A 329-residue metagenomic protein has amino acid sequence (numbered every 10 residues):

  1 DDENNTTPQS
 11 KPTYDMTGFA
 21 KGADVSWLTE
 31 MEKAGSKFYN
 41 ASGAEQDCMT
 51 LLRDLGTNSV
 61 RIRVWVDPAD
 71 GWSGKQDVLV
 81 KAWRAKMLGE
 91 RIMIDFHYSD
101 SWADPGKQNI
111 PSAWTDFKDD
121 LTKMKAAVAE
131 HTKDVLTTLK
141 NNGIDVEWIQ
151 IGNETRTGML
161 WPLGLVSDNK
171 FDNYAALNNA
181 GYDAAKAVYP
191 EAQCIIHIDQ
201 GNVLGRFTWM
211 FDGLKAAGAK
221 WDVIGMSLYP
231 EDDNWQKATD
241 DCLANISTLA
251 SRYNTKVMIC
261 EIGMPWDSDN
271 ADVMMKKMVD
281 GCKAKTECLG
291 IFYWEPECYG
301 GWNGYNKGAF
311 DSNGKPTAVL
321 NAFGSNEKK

Functional and structural regions predicted by a protein language model:
D1-T13: Bacterial Sec-dependent N-terminal signal peptides
Q9-K11, K237-N254, I259-I262: Short, structured interface segments that constitute the first stable element of a domain
P12-R91, H97-A127, D134: N-terminal substrate-binding region of glycoside hydrolase catalytic domains
D15-T17, D47-G56, V80-R91, T137-I144 (+4 more regions): Acidic (Asp/Glu)-rich catalytic clusters
F19-V25, V60-I62, I92-F96, E147-I151 (+4 more regions): Hydrophobic faces of well-ordered beta-strands that scaffold small-molecule active sites in alpha/beta enzyme cores
W27-T29, V66, Y98-W102, N153-T157 (+4 more regions): Active-site-proximal loop/turn and secondary-structure-junction residues that shape catalytic pockets, frequently
K33-K37, D241, T248-N254, W266-G281 (+1 more regions): Aromatic-rich peripheral "rim/lid" segments of glycoside hydrolase catalytic domains that contact and position glycan
G74-Q76, W83, D104-D212, A217-W221 (+3 more regions): Active-site cleft segment of glycoside hydrolase catalytic domains centered on the general acid/base Glu
